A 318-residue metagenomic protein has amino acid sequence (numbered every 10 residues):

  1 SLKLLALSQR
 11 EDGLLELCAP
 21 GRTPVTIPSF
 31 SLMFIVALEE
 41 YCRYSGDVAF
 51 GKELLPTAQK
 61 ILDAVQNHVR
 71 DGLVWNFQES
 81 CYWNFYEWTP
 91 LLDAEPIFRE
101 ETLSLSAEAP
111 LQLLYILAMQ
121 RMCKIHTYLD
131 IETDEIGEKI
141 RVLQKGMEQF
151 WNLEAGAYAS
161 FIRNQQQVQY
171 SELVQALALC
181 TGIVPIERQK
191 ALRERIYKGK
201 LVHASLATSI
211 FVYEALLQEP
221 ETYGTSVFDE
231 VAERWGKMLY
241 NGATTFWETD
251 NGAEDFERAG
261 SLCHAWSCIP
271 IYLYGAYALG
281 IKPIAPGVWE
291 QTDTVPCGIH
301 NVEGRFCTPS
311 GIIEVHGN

Functional and structural regions predicted by a protein language model:
S1, M33-F50, L113-I131, A176-I186 (+2 more regions): Well-ordered alpha-helical scaffold segments within catalytic/enzyme domains
S1-L15, Y44-P110, I131-V174, V288-W289: Active-site acid/base region of carbohydrate-active enzymes
C18-S31, L92-L114, A155-Q175, L192-I210 (+1 more regions): Solvent-exposed loop and edge beta-strand segments that line ligand/cofactor-binding and catalytic clefts
V25-I35, V48, K52-L55, Q59 (+12 more regions): Conserved structured core elements
C123-A157, P185, T222, P283-N318: Beta-rich accessory regions
R188-Y197, T225-V227, V231: Alpha-helical repeat scaffolds
A207-Y240: Catalytic-core region of carbohydrate-active enzymes that cleave or remodel glycosidic bonds
F228-N318: Non-catalytic C-terminal accessory modules of carbohydrate-active enzymes
